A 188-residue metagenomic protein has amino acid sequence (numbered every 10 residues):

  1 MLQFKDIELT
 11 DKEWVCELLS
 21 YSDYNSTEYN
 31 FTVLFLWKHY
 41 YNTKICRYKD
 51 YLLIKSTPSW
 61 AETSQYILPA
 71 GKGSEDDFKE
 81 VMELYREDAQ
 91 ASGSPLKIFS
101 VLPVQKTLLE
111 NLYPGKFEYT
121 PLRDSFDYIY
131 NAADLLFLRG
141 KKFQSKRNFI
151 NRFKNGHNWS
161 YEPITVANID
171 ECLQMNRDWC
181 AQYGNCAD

Functional and structural regions predicted by a protein language model:
M1-Y21: Short, extreme N-terminal leader segments that mark the start of a protein/domain
K12, N25-Y29: Short N-terminal binding/cap micro-motifs at the start of the first secondary-structure element
E13, E17-S20, E83, E87 (+4 more regions): Replace "anionic and nucleotidyl ligands
E17, E28-V104: Conserved donor-binding loop and adjoining core beta-sheet/short helix segment in diverse acyl/aminoacyl transferases
Y21-S22, S92, G156-H157: Structured helix-beta-strand junction loops
Y24-N25, N185: Intrinsically disordered or highly flexible coil/loop and linker segments, enriched in small and charged/polar residues
S94-L122: Non-catalytic accessory segments adjacent to catalytic cores
P114-A187: Acyltransferase donor/substrate-recognition loop-hinge adjacent to the catalytic core
